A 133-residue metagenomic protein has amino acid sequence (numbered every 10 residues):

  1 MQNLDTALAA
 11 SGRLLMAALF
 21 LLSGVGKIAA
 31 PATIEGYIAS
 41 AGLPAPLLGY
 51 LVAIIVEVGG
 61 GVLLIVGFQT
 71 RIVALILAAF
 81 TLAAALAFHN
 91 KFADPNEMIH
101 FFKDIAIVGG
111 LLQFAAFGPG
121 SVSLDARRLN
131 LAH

Functional and structural regions predicted by a protein language model:
M1-A29, A39, L47-I55, G59 (+1 more regions): Extended, low-polarity transmembrane helix blocks
